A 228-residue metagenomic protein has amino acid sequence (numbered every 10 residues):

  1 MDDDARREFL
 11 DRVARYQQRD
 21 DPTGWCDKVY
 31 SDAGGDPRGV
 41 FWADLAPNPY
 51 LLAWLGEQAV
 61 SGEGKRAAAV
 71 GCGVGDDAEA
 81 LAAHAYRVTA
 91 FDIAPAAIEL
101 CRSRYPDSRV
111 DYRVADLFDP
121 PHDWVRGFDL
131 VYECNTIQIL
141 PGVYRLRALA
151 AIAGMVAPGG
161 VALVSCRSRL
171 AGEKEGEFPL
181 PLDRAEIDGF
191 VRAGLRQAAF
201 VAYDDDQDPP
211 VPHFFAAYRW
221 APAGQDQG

Functional and structural regions predicted by a protein language model:
M1-A69, G73-W124, L140-M155, G159-G228: Class I (Rossmann-like) S-adenosyl-L-methionine-dependent methyltransferase catalytic domain, capturing the SAM-binding
D129: Conserved acidic residues
Y132: A conserved beta-strand element that flanks and buttresses the S-adenosyl-L-methionine
N135-I139: Short catalytic micro-motifs in class I SAM-dependent methyltransferases
